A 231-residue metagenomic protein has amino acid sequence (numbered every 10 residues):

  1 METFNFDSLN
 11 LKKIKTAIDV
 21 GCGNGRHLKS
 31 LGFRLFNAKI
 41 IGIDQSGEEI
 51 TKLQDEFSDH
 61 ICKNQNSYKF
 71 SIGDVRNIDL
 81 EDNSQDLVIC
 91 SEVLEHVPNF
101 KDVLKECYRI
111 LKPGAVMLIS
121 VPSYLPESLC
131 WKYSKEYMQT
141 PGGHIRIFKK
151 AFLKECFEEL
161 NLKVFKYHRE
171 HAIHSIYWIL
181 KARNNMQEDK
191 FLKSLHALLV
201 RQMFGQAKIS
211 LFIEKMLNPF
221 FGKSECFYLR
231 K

Functional and structural regions predicted by a protein language model:
T3-C130, F152, F227-L229: Conserved SAM-binding loop
T3-S8, K150-L153, G205-K215: An amphipathic, basic-hydrophobic alpha-helix
S58-H60, K135-M138, A182-M186: Short, hinge-like loop/turn segments at secondary-structure boundaries
Q65-N66, K132, R169-K231: A C-terminal cap/extension of S-adenosyl-L-methionine-dependent methyltransferases that defines the acceptor-substrate
P122-R146, E155-C156: Short, glycine-/aromatic-enriched active-site segment of Class I SAM-dependent methyltransferases
G143, F148, G222-S224: A conserved catalytic-core signature of glycosyltransferases
A151-H168: A SAM-dependent methyltransferase catalytic signature shared across enzymes that methylate proteins
